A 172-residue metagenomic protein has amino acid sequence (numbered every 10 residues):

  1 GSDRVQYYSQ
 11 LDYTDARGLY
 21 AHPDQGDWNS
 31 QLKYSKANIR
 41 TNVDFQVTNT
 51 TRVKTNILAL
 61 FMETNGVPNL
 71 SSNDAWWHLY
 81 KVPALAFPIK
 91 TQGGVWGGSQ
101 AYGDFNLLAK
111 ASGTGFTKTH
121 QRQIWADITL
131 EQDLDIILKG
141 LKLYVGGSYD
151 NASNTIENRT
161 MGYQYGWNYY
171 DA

Functional and structural regions predicted by a protein language model:
G1-D12, A16-L19, S30-F105, G115-H120 (+2 more regions): Flexible loop and strand-edge segments within Gram-negative outer membrane beta-barrel domains
S9, T55, I128, L143-G147: Membrane-embedded beta-strand positions of outer-membrane beta-barrel proteins
D24-N29: Short glycine-enriched, charge-decorated loop/helix-capping segments at active-site entrances that position
N38-R40, W125-D127, G146: One-face residue pattern on beta-strands with alternating periodicity enriched for small/polar residues
L107-A111, Q123-I124: Short linear interaction motifs
K139-L141: Short, Φ-rich (hydrophobic/aromatic) sequence segments
M161-D171: Solvent-exposed, glycine/polar-rich loop segments of beta-barrel outer-membrane systems
